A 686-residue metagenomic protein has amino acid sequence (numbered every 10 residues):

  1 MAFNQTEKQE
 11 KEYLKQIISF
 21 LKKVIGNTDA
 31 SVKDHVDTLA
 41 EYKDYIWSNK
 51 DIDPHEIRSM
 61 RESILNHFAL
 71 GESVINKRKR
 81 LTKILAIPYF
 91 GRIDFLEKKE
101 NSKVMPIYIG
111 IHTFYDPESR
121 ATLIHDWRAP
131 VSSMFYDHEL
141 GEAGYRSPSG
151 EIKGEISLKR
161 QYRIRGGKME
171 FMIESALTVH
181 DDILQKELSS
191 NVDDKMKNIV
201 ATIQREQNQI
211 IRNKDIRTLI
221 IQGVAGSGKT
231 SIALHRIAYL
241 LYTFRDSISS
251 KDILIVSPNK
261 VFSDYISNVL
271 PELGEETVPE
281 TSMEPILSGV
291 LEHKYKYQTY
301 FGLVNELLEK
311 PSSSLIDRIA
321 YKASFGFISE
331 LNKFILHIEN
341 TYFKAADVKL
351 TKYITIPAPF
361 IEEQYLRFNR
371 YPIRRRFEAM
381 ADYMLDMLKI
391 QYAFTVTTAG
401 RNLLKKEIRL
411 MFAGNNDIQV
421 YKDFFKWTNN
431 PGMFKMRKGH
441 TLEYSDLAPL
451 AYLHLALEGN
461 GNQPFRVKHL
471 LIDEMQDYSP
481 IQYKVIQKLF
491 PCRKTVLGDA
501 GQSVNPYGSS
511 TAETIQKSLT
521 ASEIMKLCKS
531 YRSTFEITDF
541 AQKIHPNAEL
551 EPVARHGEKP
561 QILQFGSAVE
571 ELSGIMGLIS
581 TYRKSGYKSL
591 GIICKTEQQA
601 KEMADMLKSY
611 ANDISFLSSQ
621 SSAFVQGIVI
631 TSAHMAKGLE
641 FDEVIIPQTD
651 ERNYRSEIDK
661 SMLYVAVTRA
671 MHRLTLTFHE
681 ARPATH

Functional and structural regions predicted by a protein language model:
M1-V200, Q204, N208-R212, P683-A684: Extended, charged low-complexity regulatory segments
M1-V36, A40, L184-L303, K637 (+1 more regions): P-loop NTPase Walker
P54-S73, I211-V224, G228-S231, H235 (+4 more regions): Generic detector of solvent-exposed, compositionally biased contiguous segments
R92, Q209, T218, D252-L254 (+3 more regions): Beta-sheet entry/capping signal
S189, D193, Y321, R370 (+3 more regions): Conserved phosphate/pyrophosphate-binding and hydrolysis machinery centered on Walker-type P-loop NTPases, extending
K195, I199, K229-A233, D446 (+2 more regions): Phosphate/oxyanion-binding active-site loops and adjacent basic polyanion-contact surfaces
L241-L471, D477-V485, R493: Alpha-helical nucleic-acid-binding subdomain of P-loop helicases immediately C-terminal to the Walker A/P-loop
D246, K260-E276, T281-I286, E292-G302 (+2 more regions): Conserved helicase motor core of SF1/SF2 NTP-dependent helicases
